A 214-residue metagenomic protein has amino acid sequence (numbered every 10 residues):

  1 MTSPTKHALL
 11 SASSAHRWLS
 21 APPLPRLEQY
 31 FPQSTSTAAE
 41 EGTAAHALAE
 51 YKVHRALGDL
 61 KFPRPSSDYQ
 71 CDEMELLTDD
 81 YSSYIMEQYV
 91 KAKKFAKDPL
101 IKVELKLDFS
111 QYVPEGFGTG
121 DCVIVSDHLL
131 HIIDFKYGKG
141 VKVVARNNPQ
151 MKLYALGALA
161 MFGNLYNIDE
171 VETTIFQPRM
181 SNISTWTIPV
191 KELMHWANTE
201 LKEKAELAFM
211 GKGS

Functional and structural regions predicted by a protein language model:
M1-L130: Metal-dependent nuclease catalytic cores that hydrolyze phosphodiester bonds in DNA/RNA, characterized by
A21, P25, L207-S214: Cysteine-cluster motifs in flexible loop/terminal segments that predominantly coordinate metals
K97-K212: Mg2+/Mn2+-dependent nuclease catalytic core
